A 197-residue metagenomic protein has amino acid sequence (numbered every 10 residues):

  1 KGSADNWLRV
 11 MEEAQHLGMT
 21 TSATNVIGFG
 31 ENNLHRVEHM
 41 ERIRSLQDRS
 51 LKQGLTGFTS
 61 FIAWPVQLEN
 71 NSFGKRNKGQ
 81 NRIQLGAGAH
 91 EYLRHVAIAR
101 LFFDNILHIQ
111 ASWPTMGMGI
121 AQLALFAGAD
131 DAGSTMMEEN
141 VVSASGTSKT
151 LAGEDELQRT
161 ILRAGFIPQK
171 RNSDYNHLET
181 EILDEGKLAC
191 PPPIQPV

Functional and structural regions predicted by a protein language model:
K1-A23, F29, I62: Core AdoMet radical
G2, I27-I43, P114-T115: Active-site glycine- and acidic-residue-rich loops that bind and position anionic ligands or nucleotide-like cofactors
M40-R44, D48-V197: Auxiliary Fe-S-binding modules of radical SAM enzymes
